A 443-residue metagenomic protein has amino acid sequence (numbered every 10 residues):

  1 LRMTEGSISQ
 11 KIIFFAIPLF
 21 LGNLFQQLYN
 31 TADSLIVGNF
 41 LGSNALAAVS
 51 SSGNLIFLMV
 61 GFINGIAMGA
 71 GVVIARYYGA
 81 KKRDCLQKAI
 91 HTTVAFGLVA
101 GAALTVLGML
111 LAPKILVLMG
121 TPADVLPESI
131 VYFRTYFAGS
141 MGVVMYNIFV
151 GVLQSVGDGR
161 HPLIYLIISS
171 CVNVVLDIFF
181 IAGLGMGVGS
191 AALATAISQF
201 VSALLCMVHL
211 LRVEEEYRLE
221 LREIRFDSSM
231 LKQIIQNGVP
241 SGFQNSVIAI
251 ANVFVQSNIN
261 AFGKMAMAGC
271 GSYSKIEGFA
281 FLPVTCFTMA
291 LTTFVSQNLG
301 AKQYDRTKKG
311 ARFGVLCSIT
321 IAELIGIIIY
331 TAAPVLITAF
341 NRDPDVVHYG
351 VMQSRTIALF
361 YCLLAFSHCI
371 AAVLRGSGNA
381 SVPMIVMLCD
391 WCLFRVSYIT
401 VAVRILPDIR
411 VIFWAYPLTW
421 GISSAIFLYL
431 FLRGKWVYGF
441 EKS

Functional and structural regions predicted by a protein language model:
L1-A16, I74-M141, G183-V239, V295-F360 (+1 more regions): Short alpha-helical transmembrane segments in multi-pass integral membrane proteins
E5, S9-L28, A32, L55-F62 (+8 more regions): Residue-level signal for short hydrophobic patches within transmembrane helices of multi-pass membrane transporters
F14-D33, T135, Y146, S169 (+4 more regions): Transmembrane helical elements of multi-pass membrane transporters/channels
L24, L28-A47, L116-A123, F179-M186 (+5 more regions): Helix-terminus/linker motif at the lipid-water interface of multi-pass membrane proteins
S43-N54, S129-F133, A192, K264-F279 (+2 more regions): Small-residue hotspots at the loop-to-helix junctions and early N-terminal turns of transmembrane alpha-helices
L46-V106, V143-P162, Q256, G269-A333 (+2 more regions): Small-residue-rich hydrophobic transmembrane alpha-helices
L58-G61, N173-D177, A203-M207, F279-L282 (+3 more regions): Hydrophobic transmembrane alpha-helices of multi-pass small-molecule transporters
A67, T135-Q154, P162-S170, A191-C206 (+4 more regions): Short runs within selected transmembrane alpha-helices of multi-pass transporters and secretion channels
